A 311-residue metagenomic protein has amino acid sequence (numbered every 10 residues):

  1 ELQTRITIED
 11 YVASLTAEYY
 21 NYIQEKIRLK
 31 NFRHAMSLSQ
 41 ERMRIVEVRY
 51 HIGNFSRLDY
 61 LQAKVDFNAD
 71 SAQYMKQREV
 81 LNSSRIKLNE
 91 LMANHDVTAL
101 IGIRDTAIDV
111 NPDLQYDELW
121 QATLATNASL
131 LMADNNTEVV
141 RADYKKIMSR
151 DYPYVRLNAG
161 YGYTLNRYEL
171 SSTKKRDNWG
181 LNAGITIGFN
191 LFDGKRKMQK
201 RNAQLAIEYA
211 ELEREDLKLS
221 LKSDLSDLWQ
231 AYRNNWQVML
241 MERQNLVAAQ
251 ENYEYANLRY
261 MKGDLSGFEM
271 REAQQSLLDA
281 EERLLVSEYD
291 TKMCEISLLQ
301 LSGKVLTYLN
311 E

Functional and structural regions predicted by a protein language model:
E1-L2, I8, R33, L58 (+4 more regions): Sec/SRP-type N-terminal targeting helices
E9-A122, L228-A231, N235, L277 (+1 more regions): Periplasmic alpha-helical coiled-coil/stalk elements that build and connect Gram-negative outer-membrane
Y50-N54, Y260-D264, L301: A short glycine-centered flexible hinge/capping loop motif at secondary-structure junctions
F55, K64, N94-G160, Y308-E311: Amphipathic alpha-helical coiled-coil scaffold segments and their short linker/junction regions
L58, D264-V286: Short terminal targeting/anchoring segments
Q77, A128, S287: Metallo-beta-lactamase
I103-D113, K145, N158-K195, N310-E311: Small/polar, glycine/serine/threonine/aspartate-rich low-complexity segments that form flexible
R283-E311: Acidic, low-complexity, intrinsically disordered peripheral segments
